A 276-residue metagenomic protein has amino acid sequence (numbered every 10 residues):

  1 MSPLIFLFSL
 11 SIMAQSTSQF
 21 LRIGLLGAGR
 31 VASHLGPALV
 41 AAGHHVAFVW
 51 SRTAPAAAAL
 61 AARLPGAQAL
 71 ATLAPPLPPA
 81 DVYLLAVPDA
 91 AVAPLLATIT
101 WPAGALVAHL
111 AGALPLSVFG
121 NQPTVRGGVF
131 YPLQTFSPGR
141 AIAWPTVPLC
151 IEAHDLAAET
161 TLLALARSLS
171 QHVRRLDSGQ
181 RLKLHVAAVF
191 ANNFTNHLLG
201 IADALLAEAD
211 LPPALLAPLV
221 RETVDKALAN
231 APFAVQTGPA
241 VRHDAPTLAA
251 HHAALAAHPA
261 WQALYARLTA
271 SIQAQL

Functional and structural regions predicted by a protein language model:
F8-T72: NAD(P)+-binding Rossmann beta1-loop-alpha1 motif at the extreme N-terminus of oxidoreductases
F20-R22, G104, T146: Phosphate-coordination loops involved in phosphoryl transfer and adenosine-cofactor binding
W50, L84, A188-A191, T195 (+2 more regions): Amphipathic, non-transmembrane alpha-helical scaffold segments
A54, A58, R63-A141: Rossmann-like NAD(P)(H) cofactor-binding subdomain of soluble oxidoreductases
A56-R63, N121-T124, A141-L228: Internal alpha-helical scaffold of NAD(P)-dependent oxidoreductase catalytic cores
R221-L276: Interdomain hinge/lid region at the active-site interface of Rossmann-like NAD(P)-dependent oxidoreductases
